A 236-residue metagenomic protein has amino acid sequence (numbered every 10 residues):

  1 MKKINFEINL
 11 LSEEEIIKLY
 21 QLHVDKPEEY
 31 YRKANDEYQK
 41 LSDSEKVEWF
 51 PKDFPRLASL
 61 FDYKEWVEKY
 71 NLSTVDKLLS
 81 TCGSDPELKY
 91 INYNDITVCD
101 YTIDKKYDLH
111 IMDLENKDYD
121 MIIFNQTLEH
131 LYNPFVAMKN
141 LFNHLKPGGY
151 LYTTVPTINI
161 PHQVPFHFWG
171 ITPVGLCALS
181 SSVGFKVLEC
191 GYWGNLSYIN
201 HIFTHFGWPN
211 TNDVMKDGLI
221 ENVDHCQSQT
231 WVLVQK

Functional and structural regions predicted by a protein language model:
M1-K117, M121, M138, Q227-T230: Conserved N-terminal segment of class I S-adenosyl-L-methionine
L11, Y132-F142, K146, Y150-K236: S-adenosyl-L-methionine-dependent methyltransferase catalytic module, highlighting the catalytic core
P51-P55, E129, N222: Short, surface-exposed alpha-helical recognition segments that flank or form part of ligand/macromolecule-binding
S80, F124, T153: Redox-cofactor binding/interface segments in oxidoreductases and associated redox assembly factors
G83, T127, W193-N195: Flexible loop residues that form catalytic and substrate-binding hotspots at small-molecule/glycan-binding clefts
K106, T127-L128: Alpha-helical architecture
I111, E129, N159: Active-site micro-motifs of SAM-dependent methyltransferase domains
M121-T127: A short beta-strand submotif of the Rossmann-like class I SAM-dependent methyltransferase core that lines
